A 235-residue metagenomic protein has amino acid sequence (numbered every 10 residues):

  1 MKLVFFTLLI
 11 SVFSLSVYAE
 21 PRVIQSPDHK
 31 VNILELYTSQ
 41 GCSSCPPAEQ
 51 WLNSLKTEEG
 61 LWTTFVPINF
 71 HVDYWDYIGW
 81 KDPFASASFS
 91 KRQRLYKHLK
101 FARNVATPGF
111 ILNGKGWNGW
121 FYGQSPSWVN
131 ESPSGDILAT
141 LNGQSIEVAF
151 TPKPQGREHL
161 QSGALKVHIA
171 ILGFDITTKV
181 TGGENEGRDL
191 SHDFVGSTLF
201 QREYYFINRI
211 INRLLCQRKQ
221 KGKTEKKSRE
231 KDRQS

Functional and structural regions predicted by a protein language model:
F5-S14: Bacterial N-terminal signal peptides
S14-A19, K231: Intrinsically disordered, low-complexity serine/threonine-rich segments
Y18-A106: Active-site-proximal cofactor/substrate-binding loop regions of enzyme domains
H71, N113-G114: G-domain G4 guanine-recognition motif of GTPases
P83-G109, K115-S235: Short, conserved sequence motifs used for protein processing/export or organelle targeting and for catalysis
